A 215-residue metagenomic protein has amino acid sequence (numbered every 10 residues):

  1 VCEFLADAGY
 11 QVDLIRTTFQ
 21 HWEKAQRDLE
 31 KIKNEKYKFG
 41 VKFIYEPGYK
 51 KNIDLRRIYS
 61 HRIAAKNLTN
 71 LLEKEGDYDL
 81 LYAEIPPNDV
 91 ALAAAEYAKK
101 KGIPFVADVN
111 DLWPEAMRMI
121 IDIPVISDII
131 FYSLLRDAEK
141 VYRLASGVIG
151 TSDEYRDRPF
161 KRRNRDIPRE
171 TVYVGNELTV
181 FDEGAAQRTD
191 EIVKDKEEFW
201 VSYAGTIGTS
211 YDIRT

Functional and structural regions predicted by a protein language model:
V1-K36, G147: N-terminal subdomain of nucleotide-sugar transferases
T18, E154, V172-G175: Carbohydrate-associated surface elements
D28-I53, K74: Conserved nucleotide-sugar phosphate-binding/catalytic loop shared by glycosyltransferases and other
G48-R56, K101-A138, T179, G184 (+1 more regions): Acceptor-binding helix/loop patch of EC 2.4 sugar-transfer enzymes, predominantly nucleotide-sugar-dependent
R57-A65, Y78-A116: An aromatic- and histidine-rich active-site surface loop
K66-N70, D89-L92, E96-K100, D128-V148: Membrane-proximal helix-turn-helix segments that form the acceptor-binding/catalytic region of lipid-linked
T151, G175, Y203-G205: Short hydrophobic "strand-cap" motifs at the C-terminus of beta-strands
I192-Y211: Conserved donor-binding/catalytic core segment of Leloir-type glycosyltransferases
